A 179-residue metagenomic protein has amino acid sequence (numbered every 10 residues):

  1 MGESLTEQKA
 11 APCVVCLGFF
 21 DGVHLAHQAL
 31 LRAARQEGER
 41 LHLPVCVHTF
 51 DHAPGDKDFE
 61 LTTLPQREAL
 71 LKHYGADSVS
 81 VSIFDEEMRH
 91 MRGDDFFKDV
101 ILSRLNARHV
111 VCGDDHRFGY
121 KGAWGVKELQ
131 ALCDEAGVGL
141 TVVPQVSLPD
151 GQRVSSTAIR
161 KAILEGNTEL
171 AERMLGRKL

Functional and structural regions predicted by a protein language model:
M1-L179: Nucleotidyltransferase catalytic core that binds NTPs
